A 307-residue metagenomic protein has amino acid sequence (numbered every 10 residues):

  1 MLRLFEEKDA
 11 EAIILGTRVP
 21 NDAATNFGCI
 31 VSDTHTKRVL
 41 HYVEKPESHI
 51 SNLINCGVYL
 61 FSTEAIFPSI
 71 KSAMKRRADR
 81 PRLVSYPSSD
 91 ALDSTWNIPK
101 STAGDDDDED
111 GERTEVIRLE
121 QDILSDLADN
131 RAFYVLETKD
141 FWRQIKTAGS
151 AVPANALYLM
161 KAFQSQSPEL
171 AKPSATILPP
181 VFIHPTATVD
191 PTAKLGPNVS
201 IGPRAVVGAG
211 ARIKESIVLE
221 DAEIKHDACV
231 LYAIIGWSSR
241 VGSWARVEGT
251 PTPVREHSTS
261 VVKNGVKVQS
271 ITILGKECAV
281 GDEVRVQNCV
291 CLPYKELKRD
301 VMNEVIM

Functional and structural regions predicted by a protein language model:
L2-E6, V19-A24, D33-P168: Catalytic-core segments of class I nucleotidyltransferases/pyrophosphorylases that form NMP-activated intermediates
D9-A10: Short, high-confidence coil segments that cap the C-terminus of an alpha-helix and link into the following beta-strand
L15-T17: Generic beta-sheet signal
G28-I30: Extracellular disulfide-bonded cysteine-rich modules/repeats
H35-T36, T186, T192, R204 (+4 more regions): Residue-level recognition of short loop/turn positions
L159-T188: Long, charged amphipathic helices and adjacent flexible linkers at domain junctions
F182-I183, T188-R212: C-terminal accessory/binding modules appended to enzymatic or scaffolding proteins
R212-M307: Glycine-rich hexapeptide-repeat left-handed beta-helix
